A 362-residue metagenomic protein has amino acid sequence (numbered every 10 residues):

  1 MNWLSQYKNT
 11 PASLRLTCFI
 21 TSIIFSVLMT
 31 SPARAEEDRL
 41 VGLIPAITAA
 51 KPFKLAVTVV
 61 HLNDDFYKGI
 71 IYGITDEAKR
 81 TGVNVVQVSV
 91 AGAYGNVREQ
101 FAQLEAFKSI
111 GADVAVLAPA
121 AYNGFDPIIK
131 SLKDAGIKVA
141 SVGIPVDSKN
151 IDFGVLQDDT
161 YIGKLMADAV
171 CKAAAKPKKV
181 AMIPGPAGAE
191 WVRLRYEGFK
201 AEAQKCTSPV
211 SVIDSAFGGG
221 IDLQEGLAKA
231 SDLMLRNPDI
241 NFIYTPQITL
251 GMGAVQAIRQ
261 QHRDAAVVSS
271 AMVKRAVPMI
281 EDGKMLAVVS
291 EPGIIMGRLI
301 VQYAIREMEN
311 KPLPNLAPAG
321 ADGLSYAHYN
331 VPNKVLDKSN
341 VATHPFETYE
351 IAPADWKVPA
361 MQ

Functional and structural regions predicted by a protein language model:
A35-K51, A203, Y303-Q362: Hinge/cleft segment of the Venus flytrap/periplasmic-binding protein
D38-G42, Q100, V155-V180, L194 (+3 more regions): Hydrophobic alpha-helical segments within soluble ligand-binding/sensing domains
D38-G73, E77, T81, V86-F101 (+3 more regions): Extracytoplasmic "Venus flytrap"
R39-G42, V86-G111, S215-R236, G251: Structural motif
L55-N63, I74, V85, K164-F217 (+2 more regions): An alpha-beta-alpha
V57-T58, K108-P119, K138-V142, A181-I183 (+4 more regions): Periplasmic-binding protein-like
D113-K133, F199, G219-M279, G297: Hydrophobic alpha-helical
Y122-Y161, K172, K179, G185 (+2 more regions): Flexible loop/hinge segments that line or gate small-molecule binding clefts
